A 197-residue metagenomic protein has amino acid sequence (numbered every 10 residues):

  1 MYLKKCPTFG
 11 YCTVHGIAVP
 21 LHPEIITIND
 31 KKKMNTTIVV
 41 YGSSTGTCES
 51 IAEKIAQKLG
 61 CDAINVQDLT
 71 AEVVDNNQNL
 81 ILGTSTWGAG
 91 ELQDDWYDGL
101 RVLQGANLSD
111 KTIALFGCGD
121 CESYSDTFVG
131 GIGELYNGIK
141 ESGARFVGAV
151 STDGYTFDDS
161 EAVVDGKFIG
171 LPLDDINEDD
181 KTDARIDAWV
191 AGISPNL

Functional and structural regions predicted by a protein language model:
F9, H22-I25, D174: Intrinsically disordered, low-complexity segments enriched in proline/serine/threonine
H15-G16: Short, positively charged low-complexity motifs
P20-K33: Short, Lys/Arg-enriched N-terminal segments with co-localized hydrophobic residues within the first ~10-30 amino acids
T36-L59: Short, charged N-terminal beta->alpha structural module
T47, K58, D62, N76-L197: FMN-binding flavodoxin-like domain, especially the glycine-rich phosphate-binding loop
C61-A71: A short beta-strand-loop structural module common to alpha/beta enzyme folds
